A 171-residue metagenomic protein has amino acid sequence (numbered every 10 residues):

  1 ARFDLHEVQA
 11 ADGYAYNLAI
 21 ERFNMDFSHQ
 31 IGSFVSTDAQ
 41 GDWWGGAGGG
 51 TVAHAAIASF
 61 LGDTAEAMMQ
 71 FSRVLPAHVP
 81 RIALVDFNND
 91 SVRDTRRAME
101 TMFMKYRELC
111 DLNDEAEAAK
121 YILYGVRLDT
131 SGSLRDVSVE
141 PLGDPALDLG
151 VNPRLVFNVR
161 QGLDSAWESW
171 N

Functional and structural regions predicted by a protein language model:
A1-S169: Buried, small/hydrophobic-residue-enriched core segments of structured protein domains
